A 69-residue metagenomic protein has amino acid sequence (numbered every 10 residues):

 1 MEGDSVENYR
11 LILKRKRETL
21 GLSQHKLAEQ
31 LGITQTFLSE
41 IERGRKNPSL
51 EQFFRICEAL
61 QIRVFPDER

Functional and structural regions predicted by a protein language model:
M1-T19: A short, Lys/Arg-rich alpha-helix, primarily the initiator
I12, S23, S49-Q52: Residues that mark the N-terminal boundary/hinge immediately upstream of a DNA-recognition element
E18, E29, E58: Alpha-helical residues within the helix-turn-helix
G21-S39: Short alpha-helical DNA-recognition segment
S49-D67: DNA major-groove recognition helix of helix-turn-helix/homeodomain DNA-binding modules
